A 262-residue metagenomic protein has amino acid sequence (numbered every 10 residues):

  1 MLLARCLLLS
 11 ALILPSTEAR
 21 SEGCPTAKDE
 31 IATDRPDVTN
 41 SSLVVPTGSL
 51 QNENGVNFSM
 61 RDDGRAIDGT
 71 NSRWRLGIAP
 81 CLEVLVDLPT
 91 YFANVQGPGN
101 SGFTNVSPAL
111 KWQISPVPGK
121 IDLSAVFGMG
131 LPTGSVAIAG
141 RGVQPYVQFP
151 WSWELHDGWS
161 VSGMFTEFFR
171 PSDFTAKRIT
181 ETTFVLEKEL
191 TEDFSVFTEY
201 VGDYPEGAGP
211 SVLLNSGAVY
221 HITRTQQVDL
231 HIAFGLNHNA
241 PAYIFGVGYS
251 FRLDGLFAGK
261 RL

Functional and structural regions predicted by a protein language model:
M1-L9: Sec-dependent signal peptide recognition, specifically the positively charged N-region followed immediately by
S16-E18: N-terminal signal peptide c-region/cleavage motif recognized by signal peptidases
S21-L262: Transmembrane beta-barrel domains of Gram-negative outer membranes and organellar outer membranes
